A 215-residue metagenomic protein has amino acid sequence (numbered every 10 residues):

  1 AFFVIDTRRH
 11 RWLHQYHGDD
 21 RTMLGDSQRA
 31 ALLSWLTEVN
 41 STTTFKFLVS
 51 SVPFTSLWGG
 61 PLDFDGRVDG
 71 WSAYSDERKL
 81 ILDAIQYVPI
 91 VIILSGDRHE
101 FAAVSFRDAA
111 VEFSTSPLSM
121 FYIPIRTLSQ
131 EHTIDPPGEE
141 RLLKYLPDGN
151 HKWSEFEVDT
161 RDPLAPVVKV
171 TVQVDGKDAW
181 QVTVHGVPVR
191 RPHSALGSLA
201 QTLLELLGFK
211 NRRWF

Functional and structural regions predicted by a protein language model:
A1-F215: Metal-dependent phosphoester/phosphodiester hydrolase catalytic core
